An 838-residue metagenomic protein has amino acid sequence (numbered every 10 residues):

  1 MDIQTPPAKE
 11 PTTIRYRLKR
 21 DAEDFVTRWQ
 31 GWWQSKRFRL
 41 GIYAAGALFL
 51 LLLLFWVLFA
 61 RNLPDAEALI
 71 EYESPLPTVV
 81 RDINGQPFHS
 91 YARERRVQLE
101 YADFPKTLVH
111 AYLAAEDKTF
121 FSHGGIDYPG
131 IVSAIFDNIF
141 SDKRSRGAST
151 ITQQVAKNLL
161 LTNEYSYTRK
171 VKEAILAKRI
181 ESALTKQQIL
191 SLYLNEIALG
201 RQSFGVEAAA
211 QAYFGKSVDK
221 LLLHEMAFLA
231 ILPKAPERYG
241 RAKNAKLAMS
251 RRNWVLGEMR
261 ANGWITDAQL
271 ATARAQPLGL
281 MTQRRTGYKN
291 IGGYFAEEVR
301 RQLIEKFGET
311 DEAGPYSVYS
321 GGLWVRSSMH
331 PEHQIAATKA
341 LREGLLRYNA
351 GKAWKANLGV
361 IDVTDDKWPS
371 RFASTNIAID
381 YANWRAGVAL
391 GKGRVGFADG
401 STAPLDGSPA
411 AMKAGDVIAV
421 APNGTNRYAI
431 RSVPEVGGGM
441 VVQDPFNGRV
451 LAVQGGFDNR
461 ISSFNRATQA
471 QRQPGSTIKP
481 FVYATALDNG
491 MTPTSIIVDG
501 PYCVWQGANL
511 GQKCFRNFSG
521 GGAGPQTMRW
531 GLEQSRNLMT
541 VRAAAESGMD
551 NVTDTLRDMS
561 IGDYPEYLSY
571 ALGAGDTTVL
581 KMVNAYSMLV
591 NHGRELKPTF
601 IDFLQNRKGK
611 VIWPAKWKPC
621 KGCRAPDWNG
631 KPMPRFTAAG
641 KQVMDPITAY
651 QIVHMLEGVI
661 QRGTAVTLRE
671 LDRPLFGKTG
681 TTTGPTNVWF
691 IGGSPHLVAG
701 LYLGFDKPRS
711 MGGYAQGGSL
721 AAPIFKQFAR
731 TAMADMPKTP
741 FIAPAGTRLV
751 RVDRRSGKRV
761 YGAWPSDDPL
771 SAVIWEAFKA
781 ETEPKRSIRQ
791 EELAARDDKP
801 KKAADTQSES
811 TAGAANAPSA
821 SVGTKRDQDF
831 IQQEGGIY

Functional and structural regions predicted by a protein language model:
M1, R285-Y288, G321, I361-T375 (+8 more regions): Soluble, non-transmembrane domains of envelope/secretory-pathway proteins that act on or interact with carbohydrate
M1-R81, T119, N138-I139, Y348: N-terminal type II signal-anchor transmembrane helix that functions as the membrane-insertion/stop-transfer segment
L52-L53, V57, S141-Y381, A386 (+7 more regions): Non-catalytic, structured segments within soluble enzyme domains
Y112-L113, D117, M259, A337 (+7 more regions): Active-site SXXK
F121-I131, F204-E207, T266-Q269, F464 (+4 more regions): Short, well-structured active-site flanking segments
F140-Y165, D219, R284-K289, F446-N447 (+5 more regions): Conserved catalytic neighborhood of penicillin-recognizing serine enzymes
P277-L280, R284-Y288, M329-H330, D558-G622 (+5 more regions): Active-site-proximal helix/loop microenvironment of the serine DD-peptidase/beta-lactamase transpeptidase fold
G293-P315, M440-Q473, A484-T485, L589-V590 (+4 more regions): Active-site beta-strand/loop architecture of penicillin-binding DD-peptidases
